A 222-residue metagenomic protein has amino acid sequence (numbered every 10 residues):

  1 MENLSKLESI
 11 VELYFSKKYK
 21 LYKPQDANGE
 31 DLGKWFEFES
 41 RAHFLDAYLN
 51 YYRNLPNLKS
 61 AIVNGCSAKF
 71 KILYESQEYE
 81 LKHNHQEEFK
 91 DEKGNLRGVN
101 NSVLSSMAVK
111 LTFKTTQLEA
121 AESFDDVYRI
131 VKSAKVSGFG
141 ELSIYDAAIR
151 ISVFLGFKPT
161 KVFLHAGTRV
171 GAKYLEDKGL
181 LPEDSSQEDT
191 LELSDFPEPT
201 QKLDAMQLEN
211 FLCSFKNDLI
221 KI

Functional and structural regions predicted by a protein language model:
M1-N50, Q117-Y128, Y145-I222: C-terminal accessory module of base-excision DNA glycosylases/AP lyases that mediates lesion recognition and DNA
M1-S102, S106: Domain-scale selection of a single, long terminal region that carries the protein's primary operational module
A61-A68, S133-S137, T200, A205: Generic low-polarity alpha-helical segments
G65, K69-L73, V131, I151-S152 (+1 more regions): Generic structural signal for hydrophobic core residues of well-folded globular domains
Q86-S137: Helix-hairpin-helix/helix-loop-helix acidic hairpins
